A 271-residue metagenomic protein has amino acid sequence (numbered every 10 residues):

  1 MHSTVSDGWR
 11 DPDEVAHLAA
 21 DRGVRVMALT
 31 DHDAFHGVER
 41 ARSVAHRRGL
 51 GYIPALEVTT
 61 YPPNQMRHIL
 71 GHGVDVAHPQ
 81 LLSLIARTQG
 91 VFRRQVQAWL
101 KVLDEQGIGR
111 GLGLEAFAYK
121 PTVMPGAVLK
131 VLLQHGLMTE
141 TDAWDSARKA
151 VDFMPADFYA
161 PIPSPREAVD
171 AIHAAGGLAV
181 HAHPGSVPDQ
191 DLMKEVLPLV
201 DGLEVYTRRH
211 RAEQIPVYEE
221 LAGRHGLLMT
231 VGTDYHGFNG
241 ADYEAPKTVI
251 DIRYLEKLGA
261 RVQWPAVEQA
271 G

Functional and structural regions predicted by a protein language model:
M1-Q65, S146-D157, E167-H173, L178-H181 (+3 more regions): An N-terminally biased module of ancient metal coordination in phosphate/nucleic-acid-related enzymes
S43-D191, Y254, G259, P265 (+1 more regions): Extended substrate/RNA-proximal surfaces in nucleic-acid metabolism proteins
Y243: Nucleotide-sugar donor-binding patch of glycosyltransferase catalytic domains
